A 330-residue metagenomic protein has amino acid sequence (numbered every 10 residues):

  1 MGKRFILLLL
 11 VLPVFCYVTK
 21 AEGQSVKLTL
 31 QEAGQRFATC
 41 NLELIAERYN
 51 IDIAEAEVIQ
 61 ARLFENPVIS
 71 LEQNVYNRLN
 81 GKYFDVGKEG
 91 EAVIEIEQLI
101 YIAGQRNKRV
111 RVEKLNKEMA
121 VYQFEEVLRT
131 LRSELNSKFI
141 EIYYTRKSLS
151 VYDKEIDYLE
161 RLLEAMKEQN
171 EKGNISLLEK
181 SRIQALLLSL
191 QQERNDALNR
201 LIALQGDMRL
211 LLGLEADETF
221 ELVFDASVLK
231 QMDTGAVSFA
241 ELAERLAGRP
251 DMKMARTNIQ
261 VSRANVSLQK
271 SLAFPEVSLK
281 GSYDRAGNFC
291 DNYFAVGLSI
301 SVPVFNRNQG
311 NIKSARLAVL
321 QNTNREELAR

Functional and structural regions predicted by a protein language model:
M1-L30: Bacterial Sec-dependent N-terminal signal peptides
A21-V68, Q73, L99-I100, N174 (+2 more regions): Bacterial Sec-pathway N-terminal export signals of envelope proteins
G23-V26, S70-I100, R109, V223-G235 (+1 more regions): Small/polar, glycine/serine/threonine/aspartate-rich low-complexity segments that form flexible
L28, V127-R245: Periplasmic alpha-helical coiled-coil/stalk elements that build and connect Gram-negative outer-membrane
L42-F64, Q105-K154, E160-E168, A185-Q192 (+3 more regions): Extended amphipathic coiled-coil alpha-helical segments
L63, G213, R307: Short, conserved catalytic or interaction motifs in soluble domains
E65-P67, G90-A92, R106, E179 (+3 more regions): Envelope-exposed proteins and targeting segments
